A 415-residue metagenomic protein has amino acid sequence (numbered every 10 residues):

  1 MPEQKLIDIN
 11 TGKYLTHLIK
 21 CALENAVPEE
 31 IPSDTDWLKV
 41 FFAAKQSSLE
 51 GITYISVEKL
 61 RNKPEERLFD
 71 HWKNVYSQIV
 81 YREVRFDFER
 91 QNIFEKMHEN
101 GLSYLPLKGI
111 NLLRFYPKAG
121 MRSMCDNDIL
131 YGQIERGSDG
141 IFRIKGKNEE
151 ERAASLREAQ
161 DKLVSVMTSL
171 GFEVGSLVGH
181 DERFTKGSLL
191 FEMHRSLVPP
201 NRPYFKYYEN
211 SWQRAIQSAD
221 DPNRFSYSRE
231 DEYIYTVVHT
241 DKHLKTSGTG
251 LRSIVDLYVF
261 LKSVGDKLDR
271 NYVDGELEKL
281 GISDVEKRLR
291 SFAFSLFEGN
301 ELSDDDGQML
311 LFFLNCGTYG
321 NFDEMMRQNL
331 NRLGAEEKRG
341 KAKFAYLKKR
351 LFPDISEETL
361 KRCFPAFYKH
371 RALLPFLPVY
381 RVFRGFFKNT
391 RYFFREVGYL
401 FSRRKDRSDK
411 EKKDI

Functional and structural regions predicted by a protein language model:
P2-C125, Y131-I415: Conserved NTP-donor binding/palm subdomain of two-metal-ion nucleotidyltransferases/polymerases, i.e., the charged
